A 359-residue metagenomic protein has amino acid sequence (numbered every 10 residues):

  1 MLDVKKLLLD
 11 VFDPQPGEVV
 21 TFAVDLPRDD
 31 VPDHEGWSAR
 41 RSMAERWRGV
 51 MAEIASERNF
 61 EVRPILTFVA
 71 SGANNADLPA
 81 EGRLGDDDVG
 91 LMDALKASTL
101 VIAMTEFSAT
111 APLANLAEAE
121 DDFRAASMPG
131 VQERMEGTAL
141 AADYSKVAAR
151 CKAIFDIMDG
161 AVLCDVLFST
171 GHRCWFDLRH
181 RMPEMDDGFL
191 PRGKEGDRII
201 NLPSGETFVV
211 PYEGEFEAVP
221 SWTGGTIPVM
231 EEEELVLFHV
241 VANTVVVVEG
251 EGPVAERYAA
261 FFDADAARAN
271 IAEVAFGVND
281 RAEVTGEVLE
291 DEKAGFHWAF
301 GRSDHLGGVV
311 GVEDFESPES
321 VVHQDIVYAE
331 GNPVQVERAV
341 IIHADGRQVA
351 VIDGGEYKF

Functional and structural regions predicted by a protein language model:
M1-T226, M230-E233, R338-F359: Active-site bordering "gate/hinge" segments that shape substrate access to catalytic or cofactor-binding pockets
V20-V24, A125-M128, N243, I271-V274 (+1 more regions): Long, contiguous hydrophobic alpha-helical segments, chiefly transmembrane helices and signal peptides
H34, P112-N115, A139, L190 (+5 more regions): General "foldedness" signal
M43-E45, F123-A126, A148-A149, D187-L190 (+6 more regions): Short, surface-exposed linear patches
E231, V247-V309: Dual-mode signal for accessory low-complexity, basic/Gly-rich regions
E234-V248: Active-site and channel-lining beta-strand-loop segments that bind or position nucleotide-derived/phosphorylated
E290, G295-D353: Internal helix-turn-beta structural module
